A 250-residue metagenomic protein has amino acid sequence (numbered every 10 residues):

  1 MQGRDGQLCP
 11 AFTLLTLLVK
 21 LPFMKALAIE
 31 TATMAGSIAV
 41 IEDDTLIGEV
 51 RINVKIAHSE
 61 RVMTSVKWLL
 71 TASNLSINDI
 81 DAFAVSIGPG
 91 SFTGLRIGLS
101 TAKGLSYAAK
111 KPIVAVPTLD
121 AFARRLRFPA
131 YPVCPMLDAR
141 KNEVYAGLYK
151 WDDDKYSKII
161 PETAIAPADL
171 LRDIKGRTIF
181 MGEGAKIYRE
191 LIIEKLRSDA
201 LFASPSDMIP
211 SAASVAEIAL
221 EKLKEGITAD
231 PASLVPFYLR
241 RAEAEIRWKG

Functional and structural regions predicted by a protein language model:
A11, K20-F23, T45, P112-I209 (+3 more regions): Surface "functional belts" at beta-alpha junctions
V19-I87: N-terminal beta-alpha supersecondary unit
L69-S73, A108, L126, V215-L223: Stable alpha-helical structural segments in soluble proteins, enriched in small hydrophobic residues
T71-D79, Y107-V116, R247: Phosphate-handling active-site elements
A84-I113, T118: DPxDG-like acidic metal-binding loop motif
P205-F237: Glycine-rich phosphate-binding/hydrolytic loop that grips phosphoryl groups
